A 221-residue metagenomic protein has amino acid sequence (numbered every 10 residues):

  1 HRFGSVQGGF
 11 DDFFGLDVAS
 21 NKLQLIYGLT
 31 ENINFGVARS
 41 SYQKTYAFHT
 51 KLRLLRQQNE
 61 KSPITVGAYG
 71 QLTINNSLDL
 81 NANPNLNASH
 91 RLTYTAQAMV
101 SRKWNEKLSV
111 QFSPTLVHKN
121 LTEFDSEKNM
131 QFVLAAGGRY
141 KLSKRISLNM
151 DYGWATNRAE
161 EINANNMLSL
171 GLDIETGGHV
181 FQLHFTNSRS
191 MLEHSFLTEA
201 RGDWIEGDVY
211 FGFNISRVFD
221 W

Functional and structural regions predicted by a protein language model:
H1-A82, L92-A96, S101-F112, L116-N120 (+2 more regions): Transmembrane beta-barrel domains of Gram-negative outer membranes and organellar outer membranes
F112-W154: A mid-sequence, solvent-exposed acidic-amphipathic segment
I162-N163: Intrinsically disordered, low-complexity segments enriched in Gly and acidic/Ser/Thr residues that form flexible
